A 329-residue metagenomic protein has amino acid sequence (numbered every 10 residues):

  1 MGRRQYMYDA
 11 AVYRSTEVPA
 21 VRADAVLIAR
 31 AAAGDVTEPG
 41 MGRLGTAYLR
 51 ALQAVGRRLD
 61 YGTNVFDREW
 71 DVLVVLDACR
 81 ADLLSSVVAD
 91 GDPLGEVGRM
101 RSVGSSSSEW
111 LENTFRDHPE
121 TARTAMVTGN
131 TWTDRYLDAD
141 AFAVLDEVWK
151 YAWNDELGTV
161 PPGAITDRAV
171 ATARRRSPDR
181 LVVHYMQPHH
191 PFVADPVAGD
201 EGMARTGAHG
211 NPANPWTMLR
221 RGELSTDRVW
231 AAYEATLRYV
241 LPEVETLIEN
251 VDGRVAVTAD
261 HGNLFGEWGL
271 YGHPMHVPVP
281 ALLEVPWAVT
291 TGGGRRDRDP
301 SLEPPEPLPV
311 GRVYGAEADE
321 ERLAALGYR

Functional and structural regions predicted by a protein language model:
M1-R329: Catalytic domains that recognize anionic headgroups
